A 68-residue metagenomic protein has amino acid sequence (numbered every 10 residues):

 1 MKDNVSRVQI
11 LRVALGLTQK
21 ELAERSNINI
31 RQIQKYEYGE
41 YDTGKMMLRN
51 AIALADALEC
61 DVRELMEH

Functional and structural regions predicted by a protein language model:
M1-G16: A short, Lys/Arg-rich alpha-helix, primarily the initiator
V8, L22-A23, I33-Y36, L65: Conserved hydrophobic/aromatic packing and binding residues within compact polymer-binding modules
V8, Q19, L48-A51: Helix-turn-helix DNA-binding elements, focusing on the entry/boundary residues of the two helices that contact DNA
R12, A23, A55: The alpha-helix within a helix-turn-helix
L15, D56, M66-H68: Short, charged recognition helix plus adjacent turn of helix-turn-helix-like nucleic-acid-binding domains
I28-G44: Recognition helix of helix-turn-helix/homeodomain-like DNA-binding domains that insert into the DNA major groove
L48-E64: DNA major-groove recognition helix of helix-turn-helix/homeodomain DNA-binding modules
